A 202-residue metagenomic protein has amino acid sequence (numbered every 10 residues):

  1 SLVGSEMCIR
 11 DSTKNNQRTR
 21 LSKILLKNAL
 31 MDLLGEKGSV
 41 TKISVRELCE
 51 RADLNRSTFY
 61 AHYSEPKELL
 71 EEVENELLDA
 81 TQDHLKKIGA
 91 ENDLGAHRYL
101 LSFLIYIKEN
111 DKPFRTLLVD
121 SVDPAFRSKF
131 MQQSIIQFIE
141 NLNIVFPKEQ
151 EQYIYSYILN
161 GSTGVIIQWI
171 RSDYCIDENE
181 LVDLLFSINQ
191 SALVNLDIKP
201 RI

Functional and structural regions predicted by a protein language model:
L2-I9: Short, small-residue-biased leader/transition segments that mark boundaries at the very start of proteins
R20-V45: Short, amphipathic alpha-helix enriched in basic
I24-D32, R51, E68-K87, R98 (+1 more regions): Alpha-helical structural segments
L25, T58, P113: Residues in the helix-turn-helix
E36-K67: Helix-turn-helix
K86-P113: Hydrophobic alpha-helical connector segments
S121-N160, V194: Amphipathic alpha-helical packing segments from all-alpha helical-bundle domains
E149-S172, I176-A192: Hydrophobic alpha-helical segments that form the core of small-molecule binding pockets and/or dimer interfaces
